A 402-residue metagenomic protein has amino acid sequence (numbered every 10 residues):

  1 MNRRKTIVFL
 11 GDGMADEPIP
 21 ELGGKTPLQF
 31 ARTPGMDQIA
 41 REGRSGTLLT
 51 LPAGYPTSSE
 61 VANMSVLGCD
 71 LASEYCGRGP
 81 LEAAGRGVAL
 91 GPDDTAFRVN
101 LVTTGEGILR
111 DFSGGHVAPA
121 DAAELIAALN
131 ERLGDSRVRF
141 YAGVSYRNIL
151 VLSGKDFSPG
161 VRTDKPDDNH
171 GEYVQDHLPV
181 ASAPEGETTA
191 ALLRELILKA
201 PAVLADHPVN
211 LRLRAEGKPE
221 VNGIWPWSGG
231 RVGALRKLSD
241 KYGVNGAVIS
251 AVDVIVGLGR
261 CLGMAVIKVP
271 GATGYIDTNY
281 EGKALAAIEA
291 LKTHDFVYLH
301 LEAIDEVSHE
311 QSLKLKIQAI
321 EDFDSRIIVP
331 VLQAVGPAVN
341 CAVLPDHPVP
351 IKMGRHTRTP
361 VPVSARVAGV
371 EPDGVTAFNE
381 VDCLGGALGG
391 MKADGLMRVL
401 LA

Functional and structural regions predicted by a protein language model:
M1-A402: Feature captures the catalytic ectodomains and active-site-proximal regions of enzymes that hydrolyze or transfer
